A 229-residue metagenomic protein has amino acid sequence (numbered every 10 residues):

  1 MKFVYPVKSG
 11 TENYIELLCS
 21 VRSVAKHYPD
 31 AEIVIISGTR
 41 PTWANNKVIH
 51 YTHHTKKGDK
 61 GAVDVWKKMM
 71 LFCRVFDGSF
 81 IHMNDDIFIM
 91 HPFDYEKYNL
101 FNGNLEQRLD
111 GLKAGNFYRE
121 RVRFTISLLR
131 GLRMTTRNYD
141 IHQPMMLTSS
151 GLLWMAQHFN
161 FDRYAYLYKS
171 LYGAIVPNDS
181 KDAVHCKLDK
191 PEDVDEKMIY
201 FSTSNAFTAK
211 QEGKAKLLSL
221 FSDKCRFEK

Functional and structural regions predicted by a protein language model:
M1-K57, D179, S202-K229: N-terminal anchoring/stem segment of glycosyltransferases
E12-N13, P41-N45, F88-F93, K97-N99 (+3 more regions): Short catalytic/ligand-binding loop motif for oxyanion handling, primarily in non-cytosolic enzymes, centered on
Y14-S23, A62-K68, K169-S170: Well-ordered, non-membrane alpha-helical segments in soluble/globular domains
W43-K68, Y95-N104, K197-S202: Active-site regions of enzymes building and remodeling cell-envelope glycoconjugates
W66-S79: Active-site nucleotide-sugar/metal-binding loop of Leloir-type enzymes
G78-M90: Short beta-strand-to-loop acidic/aromatic patch adjacent to the donor-nucleotide binding site
M90-F124: Conserved donor-nucleotide/metal-binding helix-loop-beta segment in metal-dependent transferases, i.e., the alpha-helix
E120-E212: Catalytic core and acceptor-binding pocket of nucleotide-sugar-dependent glycosyltransferases
